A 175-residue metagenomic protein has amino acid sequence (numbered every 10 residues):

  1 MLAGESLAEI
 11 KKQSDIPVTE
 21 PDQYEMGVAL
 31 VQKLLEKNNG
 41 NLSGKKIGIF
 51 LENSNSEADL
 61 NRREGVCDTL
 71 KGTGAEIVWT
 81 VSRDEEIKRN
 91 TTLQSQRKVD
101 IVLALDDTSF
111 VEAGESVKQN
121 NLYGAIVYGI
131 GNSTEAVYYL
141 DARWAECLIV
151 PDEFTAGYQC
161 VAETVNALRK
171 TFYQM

Functional and structural regions predicted by a protein language model:
M1, V66, V81-Y139: Hydrophobic alpha-helical
M1-E25, S133-E146: Flexible loop/hinge segments that line or gate small-molecule binding clefts
S6-E9, G40-N41, N53-E57, R83-E86 (+3 more regions): Solvent-exposed loop/turn segments at secondary-structure junctions within structured extracellular/periplasmic domains
Q13-G48: A conserved helix-loop-strand patch within extracytoplasmic ligand-binding domains of the periplasmic binding
T19-P21, K46-A58, W79-V81: Short beta-strand->loop
M26-L30, E57-I77, E112: Short, solvent-exposed amphipathic alpha-helices that sit in or adjacent to ligand/effector-binding or catalytic
K46-I49, V66-I87: Short beta-strand elements in bilobed, periplasmic/extracellular small-molecule ligand-binding domains
F50, S54, E153-M175: Hinge/cleft segment of the Venus flytrap/periplasmic-binding protein
